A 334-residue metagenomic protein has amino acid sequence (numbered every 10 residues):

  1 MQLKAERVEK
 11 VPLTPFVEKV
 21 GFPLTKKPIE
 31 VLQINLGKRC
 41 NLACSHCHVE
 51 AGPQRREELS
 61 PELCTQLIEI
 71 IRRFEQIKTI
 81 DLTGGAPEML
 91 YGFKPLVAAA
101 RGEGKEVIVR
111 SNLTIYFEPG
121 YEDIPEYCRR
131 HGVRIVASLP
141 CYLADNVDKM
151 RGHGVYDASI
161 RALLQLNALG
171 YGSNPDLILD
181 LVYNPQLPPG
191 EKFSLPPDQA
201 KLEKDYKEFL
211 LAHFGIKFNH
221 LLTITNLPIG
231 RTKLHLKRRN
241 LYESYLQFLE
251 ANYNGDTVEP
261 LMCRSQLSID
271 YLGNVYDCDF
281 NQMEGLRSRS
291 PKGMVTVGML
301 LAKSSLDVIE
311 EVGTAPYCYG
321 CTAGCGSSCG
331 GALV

Functional and structural regions predicted by a protein language model:
M1-F22, R238, E310-V334: Radical SAM enzyme core and accessory elements
L3-G84, E88-A99, E103: Conserved alpha-helical substructure of the radical SAM core
V31, E50-L59, Q76-L90, R101-Q165 (+1 more regions): Core AdoMet radical
L32, I68, F93, V97 (+4 more regions): Generic structural signal for well-ordered alpha-helices, preferentially at hydrophobic/aromatic core positions
A43, Q76, H131-G132, P175-I178 (+2 more regions): Short loop/turn motifs at secondary-structure junctions
A144-C263: Radical SAM enzyme [4Fe-4S]-AdoMet core and its adjacent flexible, acidic and glycine-rich loops/tails across
I269-D270: Short, acidic, Ser/Thr-enriched surface-loop or helix-capping motifs
N274-V334: Flexible mid-to-C-terminal extensions adjoining Fe-S/redox cofactors in radical SAM and related proteins
